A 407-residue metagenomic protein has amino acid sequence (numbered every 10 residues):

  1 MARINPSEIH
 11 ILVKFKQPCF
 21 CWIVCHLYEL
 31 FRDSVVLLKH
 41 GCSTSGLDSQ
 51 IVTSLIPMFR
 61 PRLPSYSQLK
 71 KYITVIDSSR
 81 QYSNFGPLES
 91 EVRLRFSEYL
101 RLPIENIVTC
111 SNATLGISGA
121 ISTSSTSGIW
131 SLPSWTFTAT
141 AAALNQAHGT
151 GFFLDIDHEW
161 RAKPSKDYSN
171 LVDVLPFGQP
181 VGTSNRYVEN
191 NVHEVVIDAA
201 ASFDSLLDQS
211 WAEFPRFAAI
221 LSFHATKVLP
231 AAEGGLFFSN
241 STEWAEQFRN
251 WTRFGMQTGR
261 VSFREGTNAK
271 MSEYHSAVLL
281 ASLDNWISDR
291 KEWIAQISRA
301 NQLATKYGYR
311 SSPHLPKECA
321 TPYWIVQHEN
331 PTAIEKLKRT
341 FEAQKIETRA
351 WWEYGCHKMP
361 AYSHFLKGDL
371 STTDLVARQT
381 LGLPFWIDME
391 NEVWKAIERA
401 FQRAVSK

Functional and structural regions predicted by a protein language model:
M1-I11: Extreme N-terminal basic, low-complexity initiation segments that serve as generic localization/processing leaders
W22-I23, L27-Y82, P384: N-terminal "arm"/small-domain region of PLP-dependent enzymes with the aminotransferase-like
S45-S49, L55-I56, K70, I76 (+3 more regions): PLP-dependent aminotransferase class I/II
C110, S118-N170, F341: Conserved PLP-anchoring active-site segment centered on the Schiff-base-forming lysine
G116-I121, G235, L279: Buried hydrophobic packing segments
A143, Y187, S210-A212, K227-V228 (+3 more regions): Short secondary-structure boundary/capping segments
T150, E194, E347: Residue-level detector of anion-binding/catalytic polar loops
D157-A231, F237-F238: Active-site phosphate-binding strand-loop segment of PLP-dependent enzymes
